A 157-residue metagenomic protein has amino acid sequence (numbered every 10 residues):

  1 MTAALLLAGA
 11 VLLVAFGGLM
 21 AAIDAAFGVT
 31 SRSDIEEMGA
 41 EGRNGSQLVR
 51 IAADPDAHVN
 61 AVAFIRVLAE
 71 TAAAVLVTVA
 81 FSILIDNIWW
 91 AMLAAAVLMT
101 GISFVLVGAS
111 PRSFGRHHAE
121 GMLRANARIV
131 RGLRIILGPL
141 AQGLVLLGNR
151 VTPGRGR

Functional and structural regions predicted by a protein language model:
M1-R157: Membrane-embedded alpha-helical segments of inner-membrane proteins
